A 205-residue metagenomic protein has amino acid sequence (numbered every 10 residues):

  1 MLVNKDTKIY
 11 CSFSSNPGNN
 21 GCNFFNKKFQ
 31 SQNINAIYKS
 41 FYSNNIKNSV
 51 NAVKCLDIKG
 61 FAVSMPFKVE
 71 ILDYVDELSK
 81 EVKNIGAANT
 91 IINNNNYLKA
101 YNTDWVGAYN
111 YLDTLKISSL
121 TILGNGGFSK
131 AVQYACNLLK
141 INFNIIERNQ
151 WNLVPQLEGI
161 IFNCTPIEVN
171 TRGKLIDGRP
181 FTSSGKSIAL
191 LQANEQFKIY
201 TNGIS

Functional and structural regions predicted by a protein language model:
L2-D113: Phosphate/diphosphate ligand-binding glycine-rich loop within oxidoreductases
I9, G60, S119, I160-F162 (+1 more regions): Structural motif
S49-K54, W151-L157: Short amphipathic alpha-helix with an adjacent loop that forms part of the alpha/beta core around
V63-E70, F128, P166-V169, P180-F181: Short glycine-rich anion-binding loops that position phosphate/pyrophosphate groups of nucleotides and phosphorylated
A100-G107, L112-N137: Glycine-rich adenosine-cofactor-binding loop
L123, L138-P155: NAD(P)-binding Rossmann-fold cofactor-contacting core
L153-R172: Rossmann-like NAD(P)-binding element
I176-S205: Adenosine-phosphate binding glycine-rich loop
